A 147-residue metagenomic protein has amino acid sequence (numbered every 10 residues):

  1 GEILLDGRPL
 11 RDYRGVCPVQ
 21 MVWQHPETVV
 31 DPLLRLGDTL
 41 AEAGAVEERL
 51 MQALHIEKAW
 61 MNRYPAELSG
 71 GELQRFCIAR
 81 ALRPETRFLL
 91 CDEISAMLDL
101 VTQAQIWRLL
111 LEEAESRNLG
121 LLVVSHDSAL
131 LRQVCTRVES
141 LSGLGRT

Functional and structural regions predicted by a protein language model:
L4-Q20, L34: ABC ATPase NBD coupling module
H25, P32-E47: Q-loop/switch helix immediately C-terminal to the Walker
V46-A59: Conserved ABC ATPase "signature" region
Y64-L68, E72: Conserved ABC ATPase signature
I78, L90, I106: Hydrophobic anchor residue at the start of the ABC signature
A104-R117: Helical segment within the ABC ATPase nucleotide-binding domain
V124-H126: H-loop/switch region of ABC-family ATPase nucleotide-binding domains
